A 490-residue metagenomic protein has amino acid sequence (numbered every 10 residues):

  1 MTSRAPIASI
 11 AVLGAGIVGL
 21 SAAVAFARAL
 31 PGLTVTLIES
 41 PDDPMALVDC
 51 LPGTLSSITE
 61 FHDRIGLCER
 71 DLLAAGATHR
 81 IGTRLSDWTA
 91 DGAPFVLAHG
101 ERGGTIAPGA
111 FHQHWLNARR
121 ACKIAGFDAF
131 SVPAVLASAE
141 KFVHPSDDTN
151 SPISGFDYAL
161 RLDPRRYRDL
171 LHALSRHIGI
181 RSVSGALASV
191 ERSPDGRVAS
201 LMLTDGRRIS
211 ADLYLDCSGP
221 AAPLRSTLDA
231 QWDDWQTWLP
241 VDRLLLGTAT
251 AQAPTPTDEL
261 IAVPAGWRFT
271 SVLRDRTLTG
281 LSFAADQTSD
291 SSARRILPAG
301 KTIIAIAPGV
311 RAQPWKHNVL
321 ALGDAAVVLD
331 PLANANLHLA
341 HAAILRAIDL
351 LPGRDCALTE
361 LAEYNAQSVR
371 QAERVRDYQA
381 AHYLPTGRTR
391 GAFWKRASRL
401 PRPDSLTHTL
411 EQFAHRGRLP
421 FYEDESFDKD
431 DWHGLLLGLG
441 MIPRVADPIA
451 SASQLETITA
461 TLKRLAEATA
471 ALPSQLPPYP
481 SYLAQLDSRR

Functional and structural regions predicted by a protein language model:
A5-G16: Beta1/beta-strand and adjacent pyrophosphate-binding region of the FAD-binding site in flavoprotein oxidoreductases
G19-L20: N-terminal Rossmann-fold NAD(P) dinucleotide-binding loop
A27-C50: Glycine-rich FAD pyrophosphate-binding loop
D49-A137: Dinucleotide-binding Rossmann-like beta1-alpha1 core, especially the glycine-rich loop that anchors the ADP
T149-S291: Predominantly flavin-linked oxidoreductase catalytic cores and closely associated redox partners
A221, A262-P308, V327-H338, L350-G353: Conserved FAD/dinucleotide-binding core of flavoprotein oxidoreductases
G309-D377: Conserved mid-domain beta->alpha element of the FAD-binding
G353-R490: Long, low-complexity C-terminal extensions of enzymes
